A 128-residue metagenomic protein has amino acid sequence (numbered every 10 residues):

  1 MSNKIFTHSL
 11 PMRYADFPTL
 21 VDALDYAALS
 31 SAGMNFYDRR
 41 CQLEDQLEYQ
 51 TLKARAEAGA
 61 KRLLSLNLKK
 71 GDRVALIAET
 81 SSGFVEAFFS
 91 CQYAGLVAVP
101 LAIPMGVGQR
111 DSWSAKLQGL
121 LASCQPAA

Functional and structural regions predicted by a protein language model:
S2-S9: Short, contiguous pre-domain boundary segments
I5, D22-L47: AMP-dependent adenylate-forming
M12-F17, Q109, W113: Residue-level signature of the cytosolic catalytic core of signaling kinases
N35-F89, G106-Q118: Conserved AMP-binding/adenylate-forming core of the ANL superfamily
G95: Structured binding elements
L101-P104: Short beta->alpha connector loops at strand-helix junctions that form conserved, small/polar/Pro-enriched
Q125-A128: Proline-aspartate-enriched helix->loop->beta-strand connector
